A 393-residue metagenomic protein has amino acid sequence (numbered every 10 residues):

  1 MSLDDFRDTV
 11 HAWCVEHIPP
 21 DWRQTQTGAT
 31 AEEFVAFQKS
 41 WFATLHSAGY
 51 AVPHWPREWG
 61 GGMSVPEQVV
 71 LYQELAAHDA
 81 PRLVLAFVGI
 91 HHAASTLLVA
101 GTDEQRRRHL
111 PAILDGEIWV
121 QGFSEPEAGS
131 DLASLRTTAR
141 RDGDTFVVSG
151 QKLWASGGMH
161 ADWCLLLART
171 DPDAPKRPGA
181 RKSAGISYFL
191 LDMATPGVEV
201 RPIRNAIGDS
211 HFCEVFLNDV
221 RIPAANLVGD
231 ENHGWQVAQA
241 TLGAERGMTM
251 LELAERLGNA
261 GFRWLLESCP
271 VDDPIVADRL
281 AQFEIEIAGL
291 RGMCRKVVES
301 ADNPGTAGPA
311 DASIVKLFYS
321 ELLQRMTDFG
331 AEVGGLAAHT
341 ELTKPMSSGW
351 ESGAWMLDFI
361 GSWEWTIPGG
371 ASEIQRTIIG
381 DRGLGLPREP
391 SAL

Functional and structural regions predicted by a protein language model:
M1-F87, R108, A112, R263 (+5 more regions): Amphipathic, small/basic residue-rich leader segments at the start of a protein or domain
D5, V198-G292, W365: Glycine-rich beta->alpha junctions and the first turn(s) of the following alpha-helix
W22-A31, P270, P274-A277, A288-S347: C-terminal helix-coil-helix/basic helical segment that borders enzyme active sites and/or dimer interfaces and provides
F42, H46-G116, G157-W163, I287 (+6 more regions): Internal helix-loop-helix
V70-L71, H92, V237-E245, T249 (+1 more regions): Glycine-rich phosphate/cofactor-binding loops in nucleotide/flavin-utilizing enzymes
D115-F123, L167: A short, Trp-centered hydrophobic/proline-enriched beta-strand micro-motif
T137-R140: A structural signal for short hydrophobic beta-strand segments in well-ordered beta-sheet cores
T145, S149-V200: A short core secondary-structure module
